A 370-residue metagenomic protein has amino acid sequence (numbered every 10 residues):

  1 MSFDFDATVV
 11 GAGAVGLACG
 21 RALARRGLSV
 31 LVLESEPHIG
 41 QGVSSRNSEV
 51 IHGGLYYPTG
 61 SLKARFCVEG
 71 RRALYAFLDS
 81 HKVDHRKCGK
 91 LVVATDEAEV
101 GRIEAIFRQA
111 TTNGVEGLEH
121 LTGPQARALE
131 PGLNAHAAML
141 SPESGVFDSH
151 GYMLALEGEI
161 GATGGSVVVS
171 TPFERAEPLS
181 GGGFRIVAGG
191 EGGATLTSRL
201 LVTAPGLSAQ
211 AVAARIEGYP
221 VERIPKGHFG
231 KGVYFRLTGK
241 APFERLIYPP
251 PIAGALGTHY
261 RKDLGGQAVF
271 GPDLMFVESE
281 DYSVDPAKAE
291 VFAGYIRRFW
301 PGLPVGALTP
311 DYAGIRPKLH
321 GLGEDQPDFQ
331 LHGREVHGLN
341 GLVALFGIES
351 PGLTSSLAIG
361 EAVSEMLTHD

Functional and structural regions predicted by a protein language model:
F5-V32: N-terminal Rossmann-like FAD-binding beta1-loop-alpha1 element of flavoenzymes
A22, I51, V83-R86, A194-T195 (+2 more regions): Active-site substrate-recognition segment that forms the wall of the catalytic cavity or substrate channel
A22, R26, Q326-D370: C-terminal lid/capping helical subdomain adjacent to the catalytic/cofactor pocket in oxidative enzymes
R25-R46: Glycine-rich FAD pyrophosphate-binding loop
E49-Q125, A135, G257-T258: Dinucleotide-binding Rossmann-like beta1-alpha1 core, especially the glycine-rich loop that anchors the ADP
Y56, S144-V146, I252-A255, V343-S356: Glycine-rich phosphate/pyrophosphate-binding beta-alpha loops
P58-E69, V93-R102, L140-G158, V168 (+2 more regions): Short beta-strand to alpha-helix junction loop
M139-L200: Helical element adjacent to the flavin cofactor pocket in flavoenzyme catalytic cores
